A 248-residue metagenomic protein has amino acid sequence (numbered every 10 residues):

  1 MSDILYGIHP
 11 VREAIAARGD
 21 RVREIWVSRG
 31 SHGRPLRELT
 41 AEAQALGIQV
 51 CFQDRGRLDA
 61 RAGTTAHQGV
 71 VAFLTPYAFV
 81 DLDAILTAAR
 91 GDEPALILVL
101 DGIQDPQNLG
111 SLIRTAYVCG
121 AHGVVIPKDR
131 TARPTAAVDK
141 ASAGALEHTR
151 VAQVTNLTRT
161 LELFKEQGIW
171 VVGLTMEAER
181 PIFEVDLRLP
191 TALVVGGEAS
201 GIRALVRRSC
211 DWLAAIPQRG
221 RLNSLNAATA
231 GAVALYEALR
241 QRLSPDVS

Functional and structural regions predicted by a protein language model:
M1-T87: N-terminal positively charged helical leader segments and presequences
G7, N108, A116, V171 (+3 more regions): Conserved RecA-like P-loop NTPase ATPase core
E13-A16, D20, V27, R90-P181: RNA substrate-binding interface of SAM-dependent RNA methyltransferases
C51, G123-P127, A215: Short hydrophobic alpha-helical runs that function as membrane-insertion/retention elements
R61-T75, A145, R150, V154 (+1 more regions): Short basic, glycine-rich beta-strand/loop surfaces that mediate nucleic-acid
V118, K140-A145, A204-S248: Structured adenosyl-cofactor binding patch, chiefly the S-adenosyl-L-methionine
V172-A228: Active-site/ligand-binding-proximal alpha/beta "capping" segment
